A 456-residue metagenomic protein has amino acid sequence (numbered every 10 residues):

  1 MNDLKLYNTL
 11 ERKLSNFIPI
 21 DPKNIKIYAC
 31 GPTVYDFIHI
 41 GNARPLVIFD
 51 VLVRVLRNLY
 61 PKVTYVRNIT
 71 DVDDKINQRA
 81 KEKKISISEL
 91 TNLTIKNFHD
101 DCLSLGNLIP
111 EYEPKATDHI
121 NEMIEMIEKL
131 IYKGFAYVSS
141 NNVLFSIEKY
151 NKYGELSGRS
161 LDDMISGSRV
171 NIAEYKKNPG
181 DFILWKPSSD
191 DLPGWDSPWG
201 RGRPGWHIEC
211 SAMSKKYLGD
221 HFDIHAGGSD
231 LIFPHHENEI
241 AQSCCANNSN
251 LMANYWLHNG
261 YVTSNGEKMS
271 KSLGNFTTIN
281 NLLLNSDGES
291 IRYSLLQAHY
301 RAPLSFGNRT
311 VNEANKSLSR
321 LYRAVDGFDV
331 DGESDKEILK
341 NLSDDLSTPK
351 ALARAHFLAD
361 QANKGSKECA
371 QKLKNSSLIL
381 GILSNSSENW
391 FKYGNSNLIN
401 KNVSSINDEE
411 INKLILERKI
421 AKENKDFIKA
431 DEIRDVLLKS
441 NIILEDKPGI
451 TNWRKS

Functional and structural regions predicted by a protein language model:
M1-Y35, D50, N121-V330: Alpha-helical recognition segments enriched in aromatics with Gly/Pro capping that present substrate-recognition
E11-L14, I20-G106, L444-D446, W453: N-terminal, positively charged nucleic-acid-binding surface of large information/translation enzymes
R67, Y112-D118, N142, N259: Acidic carboxylate-rich catalytic motifs and surrounding loops in phosphoryl-/glycosyl-chemistry enzymes
K83-E89, I109-Y112, R301-S305: Short, polar/flexible loop-turn hinges at active-site or ligand-entry regions and domain interfaces
D100-G134: N-terminal, positively charged, Ser/Thr/Ala/Gly-biased leader segments that form transit/presequence-like amphipathic
P110-P114, H225-G227, N363-K367: Short catalytic-loop micro-motif centered on adjacent basic/acidic residues
K268-S456: Structural preference for alpha-helix termini/caps and helix-kink/transition segments
